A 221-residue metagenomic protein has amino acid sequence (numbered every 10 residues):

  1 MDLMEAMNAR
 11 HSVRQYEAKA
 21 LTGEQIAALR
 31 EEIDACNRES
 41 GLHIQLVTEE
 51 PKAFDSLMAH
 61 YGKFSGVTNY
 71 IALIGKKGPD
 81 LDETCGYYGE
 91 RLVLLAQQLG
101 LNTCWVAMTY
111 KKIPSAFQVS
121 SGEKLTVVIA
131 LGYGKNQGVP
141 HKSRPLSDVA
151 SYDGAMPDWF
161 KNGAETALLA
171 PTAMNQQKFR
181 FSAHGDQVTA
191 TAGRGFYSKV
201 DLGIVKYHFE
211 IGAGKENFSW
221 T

Functional and structural regions predicted by a protein language model:
M1-T221: Acidic, surface-exposed loops and disordered segments
